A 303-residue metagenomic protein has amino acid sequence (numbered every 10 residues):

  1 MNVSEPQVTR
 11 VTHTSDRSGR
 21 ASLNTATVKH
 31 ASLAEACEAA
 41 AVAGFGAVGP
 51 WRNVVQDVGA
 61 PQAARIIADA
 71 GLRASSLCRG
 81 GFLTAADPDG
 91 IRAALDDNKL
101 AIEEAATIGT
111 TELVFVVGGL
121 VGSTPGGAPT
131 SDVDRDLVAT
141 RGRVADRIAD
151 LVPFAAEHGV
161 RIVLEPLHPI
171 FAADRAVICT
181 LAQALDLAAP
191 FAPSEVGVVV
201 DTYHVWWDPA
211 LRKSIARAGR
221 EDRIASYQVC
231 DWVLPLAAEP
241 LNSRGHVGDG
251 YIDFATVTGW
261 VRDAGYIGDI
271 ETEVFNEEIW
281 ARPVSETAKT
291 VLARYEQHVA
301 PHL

Functional and structural regions predicted by a protein language model:
N2-G44, G109-T110, T124-P125, I178-V200 (+1 more regions): Histidine-acidic metal/acid-base catalytic patches
E5, H13-D16, P88-G197, W207 (+1 more regions): Active-site acidic/histidine proton-transfer and metal-coordination neighborhood in alpha/beta enzyme cores
T27-K29, R52-V54, G80-L83, V117-V121 (+4 more regions): Active-site-proximal loop/turn and secondary-structure-junction residues that shape catalytic pockets, frequently
A39-Q56, C78-L83: N-terminal substrate-binding region of glycoside hydrolase catalytic domains
G46-A47, R73, T111, R161 (+1 more regions): Residue-level detector of anion-binding/catalytic polar loops
G49, S76-C78, V114, V163 (+2 more regions): Conserved beta-strand positions in the central sheet of alpha/beta enzyme cores
G49-A68, L120-V121, F171-A172: Glycine-rich, proline-tolerant flexible connector loops at the mouths of alpha/beta enzymes
V58-D69, D96-G109, A145-A156, L211-D222 (+1 more regions): Short amphipathic alpha-helices and their capping/turn segments at secondary-structure boundaries
